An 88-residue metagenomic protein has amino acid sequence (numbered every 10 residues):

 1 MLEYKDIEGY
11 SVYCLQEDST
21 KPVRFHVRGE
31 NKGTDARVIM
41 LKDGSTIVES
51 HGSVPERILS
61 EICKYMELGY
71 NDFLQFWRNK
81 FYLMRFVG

Functional and structural regions predicted by a protein language model:
M1-V23: Short, charged/polar N-terminal "headpieces" of proteins
Y4, V12, G44-E49, G69: Generic preference for hydrophobic/aromatic residues in regular secondary structure cores
Q16-E56: A short, structured beta-strand/loop element
H51-G88: Acidic, low-complexity intrinsically disordered segments
